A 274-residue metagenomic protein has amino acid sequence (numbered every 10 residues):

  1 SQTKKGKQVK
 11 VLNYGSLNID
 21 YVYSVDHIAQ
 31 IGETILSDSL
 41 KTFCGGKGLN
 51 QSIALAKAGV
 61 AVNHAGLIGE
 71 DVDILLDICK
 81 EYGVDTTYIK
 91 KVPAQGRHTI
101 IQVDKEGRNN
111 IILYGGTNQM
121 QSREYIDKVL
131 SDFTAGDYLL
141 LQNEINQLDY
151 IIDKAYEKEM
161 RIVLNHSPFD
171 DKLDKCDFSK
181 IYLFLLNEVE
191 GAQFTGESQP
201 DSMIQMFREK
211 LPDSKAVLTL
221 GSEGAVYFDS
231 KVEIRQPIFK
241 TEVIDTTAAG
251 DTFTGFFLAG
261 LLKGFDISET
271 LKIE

Functional and structural regions predicted by a protein language model:
Q2-I31: Positively charged, low-complexity intrinsically disordered leader regions
T3-G6, D171, P200-E274: Conserved phosphate-binding/catalytic region of the ribokinase-like
V11, I31-H98: Substrate-binding N-lobe of the ribokinase-like
I53, H98-Q102, N110, G224-F228: Short beta-strand scaffold segments in enzyme catalytic cores
A56, Y156, L262: Gly/Ala-rich phosphate-binding loop of Rossmann-like dinucleotide-binding domains, activating on the conserved
H64, I89-K91, I101-Y138: Conserved phosphate-binding/catalytic loop of the ribokinase/pfkB sugar-kinase fold
Y138-S202, G224-A225: Conserved beta-alpha-beta core of the PfkB/ribokinase-like small-molecule kinase fold
